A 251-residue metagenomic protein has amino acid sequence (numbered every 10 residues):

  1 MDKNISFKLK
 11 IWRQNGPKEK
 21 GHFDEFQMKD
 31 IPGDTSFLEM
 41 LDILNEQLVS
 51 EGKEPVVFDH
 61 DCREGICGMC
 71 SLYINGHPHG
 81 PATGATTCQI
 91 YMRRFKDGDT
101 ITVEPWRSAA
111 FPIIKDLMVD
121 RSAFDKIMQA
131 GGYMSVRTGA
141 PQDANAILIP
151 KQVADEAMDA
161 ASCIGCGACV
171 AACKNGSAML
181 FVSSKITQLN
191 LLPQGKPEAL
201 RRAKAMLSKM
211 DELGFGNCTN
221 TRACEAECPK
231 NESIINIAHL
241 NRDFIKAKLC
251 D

Functional and structural regions predicted by a protein language model:
N4-Q27: Eukaryote-biased recognition of intrinsically disordered, low-complexity regulatory segments
W12, K29, I74-G76: Short strand-turn-strand beta-turns centered on an Asx-Gly dipeptide
D24-S36: Short, contiguous acidic and Ser/Thr-rich linear segments
T35-E54, I101-D251: Ferredoxin-type iron-sulfur electron-transfer modules in oxidoreductases and energy-metabolism complexes
K53-E54, M69-Y73: Long, hydrophobic/aromatic-enriched structural stretches that serve as scaffold segments
V57-M69: Short, structured protein-protein interaction patches enriched in aromatics and acidic/basic residues, typified by
I74-G98, V103: Glycine-rich phosphate/adenylate-binding loop and adjacent beta-alpha elements of nucleotide- or dinucleotide-binding
